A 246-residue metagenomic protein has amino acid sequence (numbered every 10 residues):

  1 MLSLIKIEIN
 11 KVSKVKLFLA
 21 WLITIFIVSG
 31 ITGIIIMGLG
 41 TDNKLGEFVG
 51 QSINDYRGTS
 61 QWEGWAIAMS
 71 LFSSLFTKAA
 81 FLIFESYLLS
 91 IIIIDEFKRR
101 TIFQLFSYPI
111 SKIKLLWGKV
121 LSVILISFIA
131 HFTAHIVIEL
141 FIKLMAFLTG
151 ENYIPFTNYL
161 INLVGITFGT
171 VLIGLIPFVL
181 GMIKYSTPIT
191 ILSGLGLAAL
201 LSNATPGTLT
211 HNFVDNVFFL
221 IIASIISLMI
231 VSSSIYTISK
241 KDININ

Functional and structural regions predicted by a protein language model:
M1-F26: Aromatic- and glycine-rich beta-strand/loop motifs that create alpha-glucan
K16-L19, S111-W117, P155, S186-I191 (+1 more regions): Membrane-helix interface segments
L22-I25, K119-V120, L163, G194-L195 (+1 more regions): Residue-level recognition of transmembrane alpha-helices in multi-pass small-molecule transporters/permeases
V28-Y87, W117-F178, K184: Secretory targeting signals
I34-M69, M182, T187-N246: Terminal transmembrane helical anchor/hairpin motif
S70-F103, A134, I225-S233: Hydrophobic alpha-helical transmembrane segments of multi-pass membrane transport proteins
I92-I124: Helix-loop-helix units of permease transmembrane domains in multi-pass membrane transporters, especially ABC
